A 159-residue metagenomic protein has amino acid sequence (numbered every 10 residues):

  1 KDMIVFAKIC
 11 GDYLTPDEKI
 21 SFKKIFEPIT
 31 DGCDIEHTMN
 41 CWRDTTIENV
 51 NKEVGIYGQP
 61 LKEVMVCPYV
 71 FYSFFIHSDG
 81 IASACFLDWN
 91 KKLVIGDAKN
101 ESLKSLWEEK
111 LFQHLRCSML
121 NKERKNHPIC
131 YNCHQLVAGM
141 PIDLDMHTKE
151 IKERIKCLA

Functional and structural regions predicted by a protein language model:
K1-N49, S73-D79: Conserved C-terminal portion of the radical SAM core fold that forms the substrate/S-adenosylmethionine-binding
F6, P60, S83-F86: General secondary-structure edge motif
L14-E18, Q59, V66, L111: Soluble or luminal CAZymes and related metallo-dependent hydrolases
K24-I25, V66, K122: A general structural signal for short secondary-structure junctions and capping/turn motifs
T46-E63: Short, surface-exposed loop/helix-turn segments at secondary-structure junctions that function as lids/hinges flanking
P68-V70: Short, small/polar residue-rich loop motifs at catalytic or cofactor-binding pockets
I81-A159: Flexible mid-to-C-terminal extensions adjoining Fe-S/redox cofactors in radical SAM and related proteins
